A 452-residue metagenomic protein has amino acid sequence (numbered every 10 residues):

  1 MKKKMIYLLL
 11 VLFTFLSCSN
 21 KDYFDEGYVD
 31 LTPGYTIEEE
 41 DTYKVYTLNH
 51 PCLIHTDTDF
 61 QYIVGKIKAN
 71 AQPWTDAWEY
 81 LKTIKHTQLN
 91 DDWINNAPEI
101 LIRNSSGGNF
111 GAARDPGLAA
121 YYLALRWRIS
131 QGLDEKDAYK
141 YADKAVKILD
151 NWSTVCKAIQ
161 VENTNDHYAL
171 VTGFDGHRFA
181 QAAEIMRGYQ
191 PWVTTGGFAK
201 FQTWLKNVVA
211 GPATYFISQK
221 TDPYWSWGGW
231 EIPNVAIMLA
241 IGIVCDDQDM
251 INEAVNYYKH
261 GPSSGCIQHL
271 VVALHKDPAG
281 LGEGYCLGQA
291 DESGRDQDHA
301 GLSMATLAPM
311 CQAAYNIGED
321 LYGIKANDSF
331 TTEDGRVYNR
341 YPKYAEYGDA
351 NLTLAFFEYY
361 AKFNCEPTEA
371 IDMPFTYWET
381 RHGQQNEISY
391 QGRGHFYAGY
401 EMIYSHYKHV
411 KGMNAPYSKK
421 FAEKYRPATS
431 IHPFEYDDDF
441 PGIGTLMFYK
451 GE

Functional and structural regions predicted by a protein language model:
K2-L9: Sec-dependent signal peptide recognition, specifically the positively charged N-region followed immediately by
F15-S17: C-terminal motif of bacterial Sec signal peptides marking the signal peptidase cleavage site
S19-D22: Bacterial signal peptide processing site
G27-Y224, I232, A236, N256-K259 (+3 more regions): Extracellular glycan-targeting catalytic surfaces
Q248: Active-site neighborhood of glycoside hydrolase catalytic domains
G265-E292: Flexible internal linker/loop segments at domain or repeat junctions
